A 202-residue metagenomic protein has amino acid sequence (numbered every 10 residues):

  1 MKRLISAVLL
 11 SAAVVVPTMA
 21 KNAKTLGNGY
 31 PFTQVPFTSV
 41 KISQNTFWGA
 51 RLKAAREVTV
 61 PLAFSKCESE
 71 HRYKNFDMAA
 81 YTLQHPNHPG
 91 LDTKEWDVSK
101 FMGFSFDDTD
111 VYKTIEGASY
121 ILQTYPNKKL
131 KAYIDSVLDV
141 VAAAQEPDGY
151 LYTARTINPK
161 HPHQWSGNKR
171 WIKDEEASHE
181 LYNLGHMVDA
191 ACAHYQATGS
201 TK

Functional and structural regions predicted by a protein language model:
M1-L4: Positively charged n-region of N-terminal signal peptides that target proteins for export
A7-V15: Bacterial N-terminal signal peptides
V16-A20: Sec/Tat signal peptide C-region and signal peptidase I cleavage site
K21-K202: Glycan-recognition and catalytic cores of secretory/periplasmic carbohydrate-active enzymes
